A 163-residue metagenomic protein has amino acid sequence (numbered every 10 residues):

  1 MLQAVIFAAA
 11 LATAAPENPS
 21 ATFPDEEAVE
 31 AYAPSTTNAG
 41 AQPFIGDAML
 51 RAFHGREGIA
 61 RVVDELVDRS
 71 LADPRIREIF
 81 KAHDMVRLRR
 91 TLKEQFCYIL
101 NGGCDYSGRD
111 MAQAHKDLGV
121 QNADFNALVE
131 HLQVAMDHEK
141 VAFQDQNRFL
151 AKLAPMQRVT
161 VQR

Functional and structural regions predicted by a protein language model:
M1-V5: Bacterial N-terminal signal peptides that target proteins for export
I6-L11: Hydrophobic helical h-region of N-terminal Sec-dependent signal peptides in bacterial secretory/periplasmic proteins
P16-R163: Core of compact, soluble alpha-helical bundle domains
